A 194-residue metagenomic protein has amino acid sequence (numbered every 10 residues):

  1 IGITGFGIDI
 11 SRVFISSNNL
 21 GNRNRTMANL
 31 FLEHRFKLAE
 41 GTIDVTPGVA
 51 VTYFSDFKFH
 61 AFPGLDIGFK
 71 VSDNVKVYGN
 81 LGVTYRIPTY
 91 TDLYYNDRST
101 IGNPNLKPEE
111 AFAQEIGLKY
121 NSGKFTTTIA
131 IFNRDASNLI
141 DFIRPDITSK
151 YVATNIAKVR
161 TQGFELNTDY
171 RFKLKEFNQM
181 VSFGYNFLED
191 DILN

Functional and structural regions predicted by a protein language model:
I1-F57, G68-K70, T128, T168 (+2 more regions): Face-selective signature of the C-terminal outer-membrane beta-barrel domain
G2, L38-I43, K70-N74, A111 (+4 more regions): Outer-membrane beta-barrel channels and translocator barrels
I3, S16-N18, F57, V75 (+5 more regions): Short acidic, gly/pro-rich beta-turn/loop elements at beta-sheet edges and active-site/ligand-binding grooves
G5, L38-A39, N133-D135, N155-N194: Gram-negative outer-membrane beta-barrel transporters
I10-S16, V49-S55, L81-I87, Y94-N96 (+4 more regions): Transmembrane beta-strands of outer-membrane beta-barrel pores
G21, S55-H60, F69, D73-E115 (+1 more regions): Surface-exposed extracellular loop regions of Gram-negative outer-membrane beta-barrel proteins, predominantly
T26-L32, P47-V49, A61-I67, G102 (+3 more regions): Hydrophobic, lipid-facing positions within transmembrane beta-strands of outer-membrane proteins
G79, I116, I129, L166 (+1 more regions): Hydrophobic, well-ordered secondary-structure elements that form the walls of internal hydrophobic environments
